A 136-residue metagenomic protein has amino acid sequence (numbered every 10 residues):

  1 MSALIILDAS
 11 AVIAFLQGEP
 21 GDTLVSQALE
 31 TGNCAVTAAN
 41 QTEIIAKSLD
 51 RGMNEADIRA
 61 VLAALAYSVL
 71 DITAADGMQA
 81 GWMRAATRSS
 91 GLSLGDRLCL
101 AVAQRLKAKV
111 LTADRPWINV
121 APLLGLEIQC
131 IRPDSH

Functional and structural regions predicted by a protein language model:
M1-V36, S48-A60, S135: Short, well-structured N-terminal submotif of metal-dependent ribonuclease cores
S2-L4, L100, Q104-H136: Acidic, PIN/NYN-like endoribonuclease modules and their adjacent C-terminal/linker elements
I5, N33-A35, L65-L70, K109: Short loop->beta-strand "edge-of-pocket" segments that line small-molecule binding or catalytic clefts across diverse
D22, Q41, E55, G77-A80: A general structural signal for well-ordered alpha-helical segments in protein cores
I44-S48, A66: Helix-loop "lid/cap" segments that line or gate small-molecule binding pockets
L70-R115: Active-site neighborhoods of divalent-metal-dependent phosphate/nucleic-acid chemistry enzymes
